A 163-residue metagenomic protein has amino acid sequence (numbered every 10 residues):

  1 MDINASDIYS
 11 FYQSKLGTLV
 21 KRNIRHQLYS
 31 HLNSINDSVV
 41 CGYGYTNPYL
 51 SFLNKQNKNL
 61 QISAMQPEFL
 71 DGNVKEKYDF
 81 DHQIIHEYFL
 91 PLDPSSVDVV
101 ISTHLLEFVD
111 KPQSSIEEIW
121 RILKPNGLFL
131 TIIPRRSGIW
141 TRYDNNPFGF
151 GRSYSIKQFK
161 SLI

Functional and structural regions predicted by a protein language model:
M1-N33: Class I SAM-dependent methyltransferase Rossmann-like catalytic core, especially the SAM/SAH-binding loop
S14, D79, N145-G149: Short glycine-enriched, charge-decorated loop/helix-capping segments at active-site entrances that position
H26, H31-L90: Class I SAM-dependent methyltransferase SAM/SAH-binding core
N33, D110, K124: Short conserved AdoMet
Y88-V100: A short acidic, Gly/Pro-enriched loop at the edge of an enzyme's catalytic core that lines a small-molecule cofactor
D98-K111: A short SAM/SAH-binding and catalytic strip from SAM-dependent methyltransferases
Q113-L128: A short glycine-rich, Lys/Arg-flanked "PGG" loop and its adjoining helix->strand segment in the class I
L128-S153, K157: Conserved class I S-adenosyl-L-methionine
